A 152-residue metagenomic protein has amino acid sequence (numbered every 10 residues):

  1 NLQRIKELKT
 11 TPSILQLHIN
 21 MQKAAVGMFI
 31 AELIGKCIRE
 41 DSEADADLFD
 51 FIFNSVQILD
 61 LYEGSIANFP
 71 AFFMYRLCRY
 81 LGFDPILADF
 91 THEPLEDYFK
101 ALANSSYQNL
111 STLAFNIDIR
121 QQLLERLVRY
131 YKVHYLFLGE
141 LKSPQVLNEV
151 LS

Functional and structural regions predicted by a protein language model:
N1-S152: Non-catalytic alpha-helical scaffolds and adjoining flexible linkers that form interface surfaces for assembly
